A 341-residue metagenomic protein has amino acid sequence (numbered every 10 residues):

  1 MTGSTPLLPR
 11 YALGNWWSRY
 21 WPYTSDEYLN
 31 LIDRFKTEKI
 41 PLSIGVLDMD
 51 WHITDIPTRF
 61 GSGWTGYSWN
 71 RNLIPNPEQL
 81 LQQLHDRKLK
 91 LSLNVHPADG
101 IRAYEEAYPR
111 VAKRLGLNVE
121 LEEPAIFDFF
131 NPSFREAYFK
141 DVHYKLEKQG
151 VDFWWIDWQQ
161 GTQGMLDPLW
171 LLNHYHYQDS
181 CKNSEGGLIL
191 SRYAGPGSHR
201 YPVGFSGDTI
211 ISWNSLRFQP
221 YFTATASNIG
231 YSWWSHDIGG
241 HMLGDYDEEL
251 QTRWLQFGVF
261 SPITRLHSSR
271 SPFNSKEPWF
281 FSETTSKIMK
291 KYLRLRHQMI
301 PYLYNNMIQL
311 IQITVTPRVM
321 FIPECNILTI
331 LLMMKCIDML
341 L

Functional and structural regions predicted by a protein language model:
M1-L341: Catalytic-domain carbohydrate-binding cleft regions of carbohydrate-active enzymes
